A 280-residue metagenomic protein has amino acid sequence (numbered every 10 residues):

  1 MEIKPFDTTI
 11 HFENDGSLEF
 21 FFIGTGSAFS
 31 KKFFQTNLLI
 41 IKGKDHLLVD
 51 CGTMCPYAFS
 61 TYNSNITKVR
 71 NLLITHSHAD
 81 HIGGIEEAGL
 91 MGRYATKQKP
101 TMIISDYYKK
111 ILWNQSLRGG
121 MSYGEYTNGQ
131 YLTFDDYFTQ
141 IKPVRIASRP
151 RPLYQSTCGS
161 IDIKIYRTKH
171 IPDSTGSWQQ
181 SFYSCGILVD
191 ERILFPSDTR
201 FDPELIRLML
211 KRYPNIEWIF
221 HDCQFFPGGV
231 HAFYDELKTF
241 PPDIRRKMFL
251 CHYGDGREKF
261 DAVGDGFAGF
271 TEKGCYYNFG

Functional and structural regions predicted by a protein language model:
M1-S64, T139-L205, C275-G280: Core dinuclear metal-dependent hydrolase active-site scaffold
E19, D45, K99-T101, D162 (+2 more regions): Residues at the starts of beta-strands that form the adenosine-phosphate
G52, D106-Y108, G254: Residues in the short beta-alpha loop(s) of Rossmann-like NAD(P)-binding domains
T53-I104, P214-W218: Active-site metal-binding motif and surrounding structural segment of the metallo-beta-lactamase
Y57-A58, H81-G84, I111-N114, E204 (+1 more regions): Phosphate- and divalent-cation-binding pockets in alpha/beta enzyme and binding domains that engage nucleotide-derived
A95, K99-V144: Acidic/polar short surface loop at catalytic or gating sites that assists cofactor/ion binding and chemistry
L194, T199-G280: Cap/insert and terminal regions of metallo-dependent hydrolase folds
